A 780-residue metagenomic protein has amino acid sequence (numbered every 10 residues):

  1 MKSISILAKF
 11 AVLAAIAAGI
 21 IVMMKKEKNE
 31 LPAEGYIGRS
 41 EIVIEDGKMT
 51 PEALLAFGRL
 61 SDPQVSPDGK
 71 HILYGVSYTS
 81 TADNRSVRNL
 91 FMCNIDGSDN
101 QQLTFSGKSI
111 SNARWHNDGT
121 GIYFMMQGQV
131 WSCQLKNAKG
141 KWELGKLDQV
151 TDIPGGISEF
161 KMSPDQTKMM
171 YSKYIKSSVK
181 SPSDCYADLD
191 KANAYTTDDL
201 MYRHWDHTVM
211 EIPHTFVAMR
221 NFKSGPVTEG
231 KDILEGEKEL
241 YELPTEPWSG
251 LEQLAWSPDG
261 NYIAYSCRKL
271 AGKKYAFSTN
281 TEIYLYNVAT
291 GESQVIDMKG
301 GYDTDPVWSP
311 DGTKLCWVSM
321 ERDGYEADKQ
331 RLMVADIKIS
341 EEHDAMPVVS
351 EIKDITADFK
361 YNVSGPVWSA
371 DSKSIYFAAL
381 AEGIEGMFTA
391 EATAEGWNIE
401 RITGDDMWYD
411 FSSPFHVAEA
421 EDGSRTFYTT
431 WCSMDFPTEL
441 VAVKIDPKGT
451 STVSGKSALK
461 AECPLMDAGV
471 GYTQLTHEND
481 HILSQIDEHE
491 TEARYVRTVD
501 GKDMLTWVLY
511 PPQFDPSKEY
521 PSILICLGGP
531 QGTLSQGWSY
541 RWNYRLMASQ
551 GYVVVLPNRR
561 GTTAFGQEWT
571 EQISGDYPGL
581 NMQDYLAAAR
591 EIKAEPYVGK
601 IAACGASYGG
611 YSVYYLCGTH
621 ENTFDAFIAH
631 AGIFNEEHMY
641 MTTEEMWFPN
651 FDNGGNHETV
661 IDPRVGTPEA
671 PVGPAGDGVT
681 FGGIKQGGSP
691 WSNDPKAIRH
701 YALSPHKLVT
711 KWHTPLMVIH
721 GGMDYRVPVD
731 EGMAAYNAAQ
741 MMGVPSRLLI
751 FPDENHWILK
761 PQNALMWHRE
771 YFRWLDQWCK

Functional and structural regions predicted by a protein language model:
N29-I37, R88, Y171-P226, G230-G236 (+10 more regions): Predominantly five- to eight-bladed beta-propeller fold
I37-G58, V227-E239: A short helix->beta-strand "capping" segment at the edge of beta-propeller domains
E52-R88: Beta-strand-rich domains and repeat architectures in extracellular enzymes and scaffolds, especially beta-propellers
F57-I72, G107-Y123, P154-M169, Y202-V209 (+9 more regions): Conserved beta-propeller blade repeats
A82-R88, M125, H207-I212, K274-T281 (+3 more regions): Short, solvent-exposed loop/turn segments at conserved positions within beta-propeller repeat blades
N94-S98, Q134-K139, R220-K223, N287-G291 (+3 more regions): Short loop/turn segments that connect beta-strands within beta-propeller blades
D467-K600, A606-S607, M641, E645: Cap/lid segment of the alpha/beta-hydrolase catalytic domain
A548, L556-K780: Active-site-proximal cap/loop segments of hydrolase catalytic domains
